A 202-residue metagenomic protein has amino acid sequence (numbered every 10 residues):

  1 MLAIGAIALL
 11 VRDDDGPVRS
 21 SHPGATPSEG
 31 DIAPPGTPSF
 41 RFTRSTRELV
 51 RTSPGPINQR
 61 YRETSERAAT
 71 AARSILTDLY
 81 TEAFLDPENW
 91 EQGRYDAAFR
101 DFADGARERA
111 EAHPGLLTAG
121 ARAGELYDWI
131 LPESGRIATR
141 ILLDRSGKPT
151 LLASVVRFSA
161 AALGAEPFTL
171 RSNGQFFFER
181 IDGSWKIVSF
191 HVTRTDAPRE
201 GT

Functional and structural regions predicted by a protein language model:
M1-R51: Amphipathic, hydrophobic N-terminal targeting peptides for secretion and organelle import
L2-P17, G24, R140-T202: Exposed beta-sheet edge and beta->alpha loop/turn motif
R12, S28, A33, R67-A72 (+2 more regions): A broad structural signal for short, well-ordered beta-strand segments within beta-sheet-rich domains
G30-R44, P54-E63, R136-R140, G174: Phosphate-binding glycine-rich loops and adjacent basic patches that engage nucleotide phosphates, nucleic-acid
T43, P87, D144-R145: Acidic/polar residues at beta-strand termini and the immediately following turn/coil
T46-E125: Core segments of small alpha/beta cavity-forming domains
L116-L143: A short, amphipathic edge element
